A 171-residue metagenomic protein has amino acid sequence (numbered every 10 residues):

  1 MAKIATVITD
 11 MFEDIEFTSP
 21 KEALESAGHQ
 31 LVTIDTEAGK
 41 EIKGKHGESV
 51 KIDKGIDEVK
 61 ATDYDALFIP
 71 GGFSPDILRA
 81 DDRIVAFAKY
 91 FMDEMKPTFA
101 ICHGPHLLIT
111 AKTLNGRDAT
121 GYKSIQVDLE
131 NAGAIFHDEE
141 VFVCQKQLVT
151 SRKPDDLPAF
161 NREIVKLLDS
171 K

Functional and structural regions predicted by a protein language model:
M1-E94, T98, L107-N115, Q126-K171: Extended, subdomain-level signal for the structured scaffold at the beginning of enzyme domains
I101-H103: Short, thiol/selenol-centered motifs that function as redox-active sites or metal-ligating centers
A119: Anionic-ligand binding patches
